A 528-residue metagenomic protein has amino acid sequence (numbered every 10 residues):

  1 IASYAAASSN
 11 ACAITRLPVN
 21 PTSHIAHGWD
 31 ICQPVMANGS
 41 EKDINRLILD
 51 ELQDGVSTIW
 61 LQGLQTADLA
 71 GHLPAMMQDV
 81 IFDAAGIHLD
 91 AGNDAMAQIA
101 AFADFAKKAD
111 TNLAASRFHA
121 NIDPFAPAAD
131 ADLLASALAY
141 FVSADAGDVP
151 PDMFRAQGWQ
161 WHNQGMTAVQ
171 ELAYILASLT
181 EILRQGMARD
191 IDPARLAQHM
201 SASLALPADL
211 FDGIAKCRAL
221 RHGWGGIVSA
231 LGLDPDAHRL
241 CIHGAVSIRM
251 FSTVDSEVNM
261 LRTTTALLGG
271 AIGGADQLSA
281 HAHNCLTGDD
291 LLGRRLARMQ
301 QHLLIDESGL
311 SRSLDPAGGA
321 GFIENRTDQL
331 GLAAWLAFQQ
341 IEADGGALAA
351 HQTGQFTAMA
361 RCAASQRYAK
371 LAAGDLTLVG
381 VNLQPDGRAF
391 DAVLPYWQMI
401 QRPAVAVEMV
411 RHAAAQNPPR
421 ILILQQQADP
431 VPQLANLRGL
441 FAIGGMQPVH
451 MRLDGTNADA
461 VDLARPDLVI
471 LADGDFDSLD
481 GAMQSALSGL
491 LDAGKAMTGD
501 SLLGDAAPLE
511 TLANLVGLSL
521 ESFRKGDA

Functional and structural regions predicted by a protein language model:
I1-D209, G213, L240-C241, Q277-H281 (+6 more regions): Catalytic alpha/beta active-site cores
I1-V19, D276, A333-I423, Q427: Intrinsic disorder at enzyme termini
G55, D110, W224, G273 (+4 more regions): Conserved, mostly hydrophobic/aromatic
D123, A156-H162, L196-P207, H238-R249 (+3 more regions): A glycine-rich phosphate-binding loop feature that marks nucleotide/adenosyl-phosphate handling sites
P151-L183, L261-F338: Mobile "lid/hinge" segments at catalytic clefts and subdomain interfaces of large enzymes
M166-L172, P207-A219, S247-L261, G288-A297 (+4 more regions): Short glycine/threonine-rich loop-to-helix capping motif typified by GTGT followed within a few residues by an Asp-Pro
L179, S203-A297: Glycine-rich anion/phosphate-binding loop at the beta-strand->alpha-helix junction
R189-A194, V228-P235, S311-D315, F338 (+1 more regions): Inter-helical turn/loop segments and adjacent helix faces that build the functional surface of alpha-helical bundle
